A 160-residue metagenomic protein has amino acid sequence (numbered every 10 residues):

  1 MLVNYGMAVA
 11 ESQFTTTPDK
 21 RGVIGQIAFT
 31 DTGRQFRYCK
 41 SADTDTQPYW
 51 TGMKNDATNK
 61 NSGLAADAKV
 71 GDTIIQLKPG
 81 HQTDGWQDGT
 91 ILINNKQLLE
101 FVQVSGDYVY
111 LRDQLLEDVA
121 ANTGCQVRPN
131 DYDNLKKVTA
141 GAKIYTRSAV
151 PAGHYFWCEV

Functional and structural regions predicted by a protein language model:
M1-T83, Q97-V160: Extracellular receptor-binding modules and their adjoining Ser/Thr/Gly/Asp/Asn-rich linkers
I93-N94: Structural motif
